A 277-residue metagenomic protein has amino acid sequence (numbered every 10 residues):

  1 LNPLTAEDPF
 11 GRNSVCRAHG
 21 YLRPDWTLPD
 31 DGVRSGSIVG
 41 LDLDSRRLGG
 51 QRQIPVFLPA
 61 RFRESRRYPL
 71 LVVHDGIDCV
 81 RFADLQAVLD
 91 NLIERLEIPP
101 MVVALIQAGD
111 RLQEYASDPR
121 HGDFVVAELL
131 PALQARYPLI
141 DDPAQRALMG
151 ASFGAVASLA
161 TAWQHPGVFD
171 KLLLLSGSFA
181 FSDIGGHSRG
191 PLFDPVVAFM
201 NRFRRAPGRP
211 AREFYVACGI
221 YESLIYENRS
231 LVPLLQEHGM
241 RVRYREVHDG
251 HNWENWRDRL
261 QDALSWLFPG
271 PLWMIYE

Functional and structural regions predicted by a protein language model:
L1-E277: Non-catalytic cap/lid and distal C-terminal segments of serine-dependent acyl enzymes
